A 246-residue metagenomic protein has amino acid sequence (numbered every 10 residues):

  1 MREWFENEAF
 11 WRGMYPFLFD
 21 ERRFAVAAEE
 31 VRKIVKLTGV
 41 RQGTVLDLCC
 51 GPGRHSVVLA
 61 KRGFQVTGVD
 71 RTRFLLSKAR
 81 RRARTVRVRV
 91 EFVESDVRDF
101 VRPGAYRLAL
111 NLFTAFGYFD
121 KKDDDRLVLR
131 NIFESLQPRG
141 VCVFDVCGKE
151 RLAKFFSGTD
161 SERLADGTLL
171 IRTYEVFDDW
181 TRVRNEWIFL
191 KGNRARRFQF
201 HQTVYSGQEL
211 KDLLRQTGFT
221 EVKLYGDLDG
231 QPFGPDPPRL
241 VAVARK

Functional and structural regions predicted by a protein language model:
M1-R41: Conserved class I S-adenosyl-L-methionine
G43-C49: Conserved class I S-adenosyl-L-methionine
R54-D99: Class I SAM-dependent methyltransferase SAM/SAH-binding core
V101-L108: A short acidic, Gly/Pro-enriched loop at the edge of an enzyme's catalytic core that lines a small-molecule cofactor
L112-T114: Residues lining the SAM
R126-P138: A short glycine-rich, Lys/Arg-flanked "PGG" loop and its adjoining helix->strand segment in the class I
V143-L213: SAM-dependent methyltransferase
G207-K246: C-terminal lobe and adjacent flexible extensions of AdoMet/dcAdoMet transferase-like proteins
